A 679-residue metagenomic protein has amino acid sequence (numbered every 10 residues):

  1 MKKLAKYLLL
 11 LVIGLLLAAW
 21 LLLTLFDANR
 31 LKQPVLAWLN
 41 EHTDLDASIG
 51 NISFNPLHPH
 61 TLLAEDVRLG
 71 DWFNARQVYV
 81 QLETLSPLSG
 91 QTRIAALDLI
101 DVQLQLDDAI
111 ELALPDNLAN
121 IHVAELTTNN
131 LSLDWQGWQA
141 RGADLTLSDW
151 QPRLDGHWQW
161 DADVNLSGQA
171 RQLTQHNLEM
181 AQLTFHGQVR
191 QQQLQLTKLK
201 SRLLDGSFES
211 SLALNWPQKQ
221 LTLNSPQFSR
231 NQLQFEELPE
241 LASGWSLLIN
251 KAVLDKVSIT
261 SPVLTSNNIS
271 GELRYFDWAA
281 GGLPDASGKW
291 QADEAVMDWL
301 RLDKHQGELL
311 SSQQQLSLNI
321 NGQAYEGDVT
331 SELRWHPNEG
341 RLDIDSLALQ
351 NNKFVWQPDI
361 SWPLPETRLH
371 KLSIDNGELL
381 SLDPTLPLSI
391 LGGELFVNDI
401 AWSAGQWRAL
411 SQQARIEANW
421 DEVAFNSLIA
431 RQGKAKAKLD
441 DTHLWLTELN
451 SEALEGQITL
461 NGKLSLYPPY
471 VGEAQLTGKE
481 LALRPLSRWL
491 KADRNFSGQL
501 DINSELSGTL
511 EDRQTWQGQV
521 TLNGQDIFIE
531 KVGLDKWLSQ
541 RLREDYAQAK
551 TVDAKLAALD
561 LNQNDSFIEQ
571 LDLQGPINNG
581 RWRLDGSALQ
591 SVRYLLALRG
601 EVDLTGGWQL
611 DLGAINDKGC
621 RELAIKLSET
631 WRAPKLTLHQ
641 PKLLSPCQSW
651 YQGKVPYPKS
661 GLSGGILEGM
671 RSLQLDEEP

Functional and structural regions predicted by a protein language model:
M1-D44, V532, S672, E678: N-terminal type II signal-anchor transmembrane helix that functions as the membrane-insertion/stop-transfer segment
M1-L9, W335, F354, P365-T367 (+4 more regions): Extended terminal
A18-A109, L178-M180, G187, L194 (+4 more regions): Terminal hydrophobic membrane-targeting helix
S53-W138, Q151-V164, T197, S211-A213 (+9 more regions): Flexible beta-edge/linker motif
V67, V78, E83-L85, L97-V102 (+27 more regions): Solvent-exposed loop/turn tips at the surfaces of repeat/solenoid architectures
G70-L82, Q136-P152, H176-F185, S201-S211 (+13 more regions): Amphipathic hydrophobic-ligand
L106-A109, N177, F235, W299 (+3 more regions): Outer-membrane beta-barrel proteins
E111-P115, D535-L542: Flexible, surface-exposed loop regions and adjacent strand-edge segments of Gram-negative outer-membrane beta-barrel
